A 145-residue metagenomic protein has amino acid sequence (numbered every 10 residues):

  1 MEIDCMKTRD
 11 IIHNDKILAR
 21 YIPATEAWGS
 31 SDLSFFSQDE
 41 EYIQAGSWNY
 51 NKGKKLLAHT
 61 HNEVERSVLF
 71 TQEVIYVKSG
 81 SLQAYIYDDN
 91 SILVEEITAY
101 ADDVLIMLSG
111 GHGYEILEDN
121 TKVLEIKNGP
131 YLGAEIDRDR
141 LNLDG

Functional and structural regions predicted by a protein language model:
M1-K52, L143: A short, N-terminal "cap"/entry segment at the start of jelly-roll beta-barrel domains of the cupin/DSBH fold
S47-L69: Conserved short histidine dyad/triad with adjacent acidic residue
N51-K52, F70-Y85: Glycine- and acidic-residue-biased ligand/ion/polar-headgroup-sensing regions
A58, A84-Y85, L105-M107, H112-E118 (+1 more regions): Short beta-strand His + acidic residue motifs that chelate non-heme Fe in jelly-roll/DSBH and cupin folds
V64-E65, N90-I92, G129-Y131: Short, surface-exposed beta-strand-loop junctions and turns on beta-sheet-rich folds
D88-S109: Short acidic-glycine-tyrosine-enriched beta hairpin
G113-G145: Double-stranded beta-helix
